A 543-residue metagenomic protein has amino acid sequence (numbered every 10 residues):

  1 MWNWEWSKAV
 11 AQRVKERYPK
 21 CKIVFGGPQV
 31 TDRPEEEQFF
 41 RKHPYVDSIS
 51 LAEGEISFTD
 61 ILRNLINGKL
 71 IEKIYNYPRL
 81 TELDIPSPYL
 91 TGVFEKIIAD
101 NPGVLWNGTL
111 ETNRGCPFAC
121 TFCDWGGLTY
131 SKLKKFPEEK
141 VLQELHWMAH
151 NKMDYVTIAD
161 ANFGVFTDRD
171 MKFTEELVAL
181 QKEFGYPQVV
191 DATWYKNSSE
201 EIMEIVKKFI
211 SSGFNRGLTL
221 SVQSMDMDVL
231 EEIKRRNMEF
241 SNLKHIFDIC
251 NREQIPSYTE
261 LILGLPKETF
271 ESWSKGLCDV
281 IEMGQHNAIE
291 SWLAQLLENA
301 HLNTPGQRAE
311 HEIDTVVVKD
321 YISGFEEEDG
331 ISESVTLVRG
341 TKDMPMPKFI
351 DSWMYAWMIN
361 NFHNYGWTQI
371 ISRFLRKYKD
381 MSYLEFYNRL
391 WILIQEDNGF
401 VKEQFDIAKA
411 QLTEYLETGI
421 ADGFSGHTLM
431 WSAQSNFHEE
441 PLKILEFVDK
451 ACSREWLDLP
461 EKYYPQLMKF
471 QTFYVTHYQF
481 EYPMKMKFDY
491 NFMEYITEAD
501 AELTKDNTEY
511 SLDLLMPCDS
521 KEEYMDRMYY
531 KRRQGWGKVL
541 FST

Functional and structural regions predicted by a protein language model:
M1-L142, W147-H150: Acidic, low-complexity intrinsically disordered segments
W2-N3, V30-T31, Y130, G164-F166 (+2 more regions): Glycine-/small-residue-rich active-site loops that bind phosphorylated ligands and cofactors
S7, P34-E37, D60, T167-D170 (+4 more regions): A short acidic (Asp/Glu
V10-V14, Y18, L177, C250 (+1 more regions): Hydrophobic positions in alpha-helices of CheY-like receiver
K20, Y45, T336-T543: Radical SAM enzyme core and accessory elements
K22-V24, W147-A159, G185, V189-T193 (+3 more regions): Conserved C-terminal portion of the radical SAM core fold that forms the substrate/S-adenosylmethionine-binding
F40-P44, I66-G68, T174-E176, G276-L277 (+1 more regions): Short, hinge-like loop/turn segments at secondary-structure boundaries
P88-R252: Radical SAM [4Fe-4S] cluster-binding motif and immediate context
